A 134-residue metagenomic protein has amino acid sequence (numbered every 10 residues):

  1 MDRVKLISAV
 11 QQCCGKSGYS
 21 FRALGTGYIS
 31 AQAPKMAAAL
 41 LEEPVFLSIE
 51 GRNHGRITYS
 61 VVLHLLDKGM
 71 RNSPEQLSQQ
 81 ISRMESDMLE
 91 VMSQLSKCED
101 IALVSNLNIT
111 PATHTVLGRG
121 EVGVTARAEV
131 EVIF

Functional and structural regions predicted by a protein language model:
M1-G25, I29-S30, P44-F134: Charged, amphipathic alpha-helical segments and their flanking helix caps
Q32-E43: Charged, often glycine-rich, active-site loop that binds/positions anionic groups
